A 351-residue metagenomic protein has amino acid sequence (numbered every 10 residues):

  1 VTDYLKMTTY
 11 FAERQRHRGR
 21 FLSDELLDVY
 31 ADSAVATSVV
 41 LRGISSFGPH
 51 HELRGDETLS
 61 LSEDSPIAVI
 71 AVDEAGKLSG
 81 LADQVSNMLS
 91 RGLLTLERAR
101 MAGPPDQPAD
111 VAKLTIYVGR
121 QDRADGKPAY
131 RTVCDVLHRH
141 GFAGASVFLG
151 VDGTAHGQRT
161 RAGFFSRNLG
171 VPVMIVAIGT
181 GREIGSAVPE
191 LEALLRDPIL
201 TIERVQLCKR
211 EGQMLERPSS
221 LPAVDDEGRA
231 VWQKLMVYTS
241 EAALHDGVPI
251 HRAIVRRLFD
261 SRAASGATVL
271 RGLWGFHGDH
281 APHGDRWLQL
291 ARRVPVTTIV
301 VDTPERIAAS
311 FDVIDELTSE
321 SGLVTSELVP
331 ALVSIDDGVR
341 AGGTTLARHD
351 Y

Functional and structural regions predicted by a protein language model:
V1-Y351: Positively charged, small/polar-rich N-terminal and surface patches that mediate targeting and assembly and bind
